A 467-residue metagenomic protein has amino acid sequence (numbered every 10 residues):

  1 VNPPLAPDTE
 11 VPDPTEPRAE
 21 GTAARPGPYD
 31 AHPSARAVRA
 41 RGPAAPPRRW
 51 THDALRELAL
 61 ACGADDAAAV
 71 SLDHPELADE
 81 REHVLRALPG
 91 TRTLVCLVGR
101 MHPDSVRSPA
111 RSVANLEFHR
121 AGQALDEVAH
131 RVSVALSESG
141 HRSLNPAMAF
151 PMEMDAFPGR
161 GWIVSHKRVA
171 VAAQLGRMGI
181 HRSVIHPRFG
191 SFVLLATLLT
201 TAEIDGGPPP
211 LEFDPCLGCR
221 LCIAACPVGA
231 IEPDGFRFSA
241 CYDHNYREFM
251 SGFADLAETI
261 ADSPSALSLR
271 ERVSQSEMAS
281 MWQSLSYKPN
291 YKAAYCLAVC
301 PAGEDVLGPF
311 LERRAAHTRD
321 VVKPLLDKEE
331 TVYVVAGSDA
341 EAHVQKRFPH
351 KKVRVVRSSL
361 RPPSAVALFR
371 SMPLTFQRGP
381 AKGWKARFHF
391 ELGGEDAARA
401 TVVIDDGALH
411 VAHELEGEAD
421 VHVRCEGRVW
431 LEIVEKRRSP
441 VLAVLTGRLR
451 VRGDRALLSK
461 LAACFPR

Functional and structural regions predicted by a protein language model:
V1-P3, P7, V106-S108, F253 (+2 more regions): Short conserved micro-motifs at the rims of enzyme active sites and ligand-binding pockets
N2-L125: Non-catalytic, usually N-terminal nucleic-acid engagement modules in DNA/RNA processing proteins
A61-D66, H141, G379-G383: Short secondary-structure junctions
D66-A69, L144, R387: Short, hydrophobic-rich beta-strand element in sensory/regulatory alpha-beta domains
A78, A114-N115, R120-E304, G308-D320: Catalytic cores of enzyme domains
L85-G90, I185-F192, L415: Short glycine/proline-enriched loop/turn "hinge" motifs that connect secondary-structure elements and lie
T91, L194, C296, A386 (+1 more regions): Residues that flank catalytic or metal-binding motifs in active/ligand-binding sites
D320-R467: Feature captures hydrophobic
